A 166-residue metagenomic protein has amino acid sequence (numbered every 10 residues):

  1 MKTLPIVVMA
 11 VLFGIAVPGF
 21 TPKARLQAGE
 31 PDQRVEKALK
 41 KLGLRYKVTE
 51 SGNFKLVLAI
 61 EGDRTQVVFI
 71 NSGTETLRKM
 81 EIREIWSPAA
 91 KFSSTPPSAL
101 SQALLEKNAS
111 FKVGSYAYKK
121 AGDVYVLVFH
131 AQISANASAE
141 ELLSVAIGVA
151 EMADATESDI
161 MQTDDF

Functional and structural regions predicted by a protein language model:
T3-I6, I15-T65: Charge-rich, low-complexity N-terminal segments
G29-Q33, S94-S98, N136-L143: Soluble non-cytosolic domains of exported or imported proteins
L42-Y46, L58, N108, A153-I160: Sec/Tat-exported extracytoplasmic proteins
E50-G52, I60, S72-T74, W86-A89 (+1 more regions): A mature extracytoplasmic/lumenal domain signature
T65-F92: A short acidic-to-branched-hydrophobic micro-motif
R83-Y125: Short, internal acidic amphipathic alpha-helical interface segments that mediate docking to partner proteins
S110-A153, E157: A short, solvent-exposed beta-edge/loop patch
M161-F166: Short, highly charged C-terminal tails/helix-capping segments
